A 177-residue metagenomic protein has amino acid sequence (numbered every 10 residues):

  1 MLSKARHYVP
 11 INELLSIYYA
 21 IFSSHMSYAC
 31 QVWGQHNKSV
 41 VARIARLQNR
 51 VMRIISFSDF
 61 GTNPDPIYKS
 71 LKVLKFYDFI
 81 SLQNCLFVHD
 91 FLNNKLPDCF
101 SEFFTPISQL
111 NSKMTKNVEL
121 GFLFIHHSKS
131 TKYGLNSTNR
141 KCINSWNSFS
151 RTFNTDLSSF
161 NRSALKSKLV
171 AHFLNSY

Functional and structural regions predicted by a protein language model:
M1-Y177: Hydrophobic/basic alpha-helical segments
